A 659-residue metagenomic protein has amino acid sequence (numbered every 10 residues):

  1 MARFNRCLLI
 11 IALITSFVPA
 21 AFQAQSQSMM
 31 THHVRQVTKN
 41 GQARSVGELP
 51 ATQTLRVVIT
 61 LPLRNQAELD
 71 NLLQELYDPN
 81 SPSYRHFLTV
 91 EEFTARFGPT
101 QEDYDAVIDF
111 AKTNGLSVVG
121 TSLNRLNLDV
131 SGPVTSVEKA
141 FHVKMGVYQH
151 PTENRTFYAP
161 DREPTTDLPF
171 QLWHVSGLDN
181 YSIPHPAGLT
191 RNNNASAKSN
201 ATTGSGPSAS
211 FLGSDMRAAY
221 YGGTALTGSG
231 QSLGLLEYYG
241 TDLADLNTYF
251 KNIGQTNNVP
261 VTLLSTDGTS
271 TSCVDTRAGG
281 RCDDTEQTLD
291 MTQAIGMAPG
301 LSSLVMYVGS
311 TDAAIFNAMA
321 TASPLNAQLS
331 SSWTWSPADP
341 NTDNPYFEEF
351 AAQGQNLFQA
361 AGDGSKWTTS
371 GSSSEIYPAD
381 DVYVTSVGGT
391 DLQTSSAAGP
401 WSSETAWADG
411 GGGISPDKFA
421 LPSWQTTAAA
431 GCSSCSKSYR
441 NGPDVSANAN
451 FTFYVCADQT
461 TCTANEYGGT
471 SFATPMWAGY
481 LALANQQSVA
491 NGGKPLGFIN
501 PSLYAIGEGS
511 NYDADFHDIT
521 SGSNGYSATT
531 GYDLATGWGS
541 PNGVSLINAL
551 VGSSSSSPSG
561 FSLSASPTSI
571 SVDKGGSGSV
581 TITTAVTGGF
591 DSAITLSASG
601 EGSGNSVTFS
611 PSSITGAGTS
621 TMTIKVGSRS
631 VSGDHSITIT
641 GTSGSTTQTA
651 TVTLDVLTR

Functional and structural regions predicted by a protein language model:
M1-L9: Bacterial N-terminal signal peptides that target proteins for export
L9-P19: Bacterial N-terminal signal peptides
A20-S26: Sec/Tat signal peptide C-region and signal peptidase I cleavage site
Q27-L123, D129, V134-G389, G412-G469 (+5 more regions): Substrate-binding/charge-relay-adjacent region of secreted/lumenal peptidase catalytic domains
V259, L304-V305, F358, S386-G389 (+3 more regions): Acidic/polar loop patches that form or flank catalytic/metal-binding clefts of enzymes that bind anionic ligands
G296, A478-Q486: Short glycine/serine- and small hydrophobic-enriched flexible loop segments
C432, N485-L534: An often Trp-containing, charged/polar helix-loop segment at the C-terminal end of enzyme catalytic cores
S555-R659: Long beta-sheet-rich domains in secretory-pathway and surface-associated proteins
